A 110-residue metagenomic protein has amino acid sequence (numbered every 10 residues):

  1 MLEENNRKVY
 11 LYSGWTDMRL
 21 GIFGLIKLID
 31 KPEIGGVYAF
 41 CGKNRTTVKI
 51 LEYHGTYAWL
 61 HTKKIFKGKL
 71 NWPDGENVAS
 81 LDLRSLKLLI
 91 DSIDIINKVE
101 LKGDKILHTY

Functional and structural regions predicted by a protein language model:
M1-Y110: Polybasic/polar functional segments that serve as interface/processing modules
